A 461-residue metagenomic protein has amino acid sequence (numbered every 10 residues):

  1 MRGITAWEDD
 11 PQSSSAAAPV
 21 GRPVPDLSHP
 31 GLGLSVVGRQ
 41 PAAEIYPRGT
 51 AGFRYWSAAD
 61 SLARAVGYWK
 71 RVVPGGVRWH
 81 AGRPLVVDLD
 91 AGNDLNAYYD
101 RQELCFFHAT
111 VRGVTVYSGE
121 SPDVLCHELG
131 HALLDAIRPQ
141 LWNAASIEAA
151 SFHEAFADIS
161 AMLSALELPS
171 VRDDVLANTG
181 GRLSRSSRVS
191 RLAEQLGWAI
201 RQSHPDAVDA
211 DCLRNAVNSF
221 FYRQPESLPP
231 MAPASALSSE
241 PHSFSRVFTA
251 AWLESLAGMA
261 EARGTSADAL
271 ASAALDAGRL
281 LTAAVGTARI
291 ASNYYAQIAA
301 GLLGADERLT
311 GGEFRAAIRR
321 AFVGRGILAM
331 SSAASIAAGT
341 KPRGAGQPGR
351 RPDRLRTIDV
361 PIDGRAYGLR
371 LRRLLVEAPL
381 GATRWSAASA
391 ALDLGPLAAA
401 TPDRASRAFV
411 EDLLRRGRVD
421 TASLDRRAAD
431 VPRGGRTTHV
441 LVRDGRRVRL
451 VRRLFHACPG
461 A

Functional and structural regions predicted by a protein language model:
M1-A81: A metal-dependent hydrolase signature that marks the N-terminal structural subdomain at the beginning of catalytic folds
A51-Y55, A59-E103, H108-P122, L134-A461: Zinc-dependent metallohydrolase catalytic domains
L125: A conserved beta-strand element that flanks and buttresses the S-adenosyl-L-methionine
E128: Walker B catalytic acidic pair
